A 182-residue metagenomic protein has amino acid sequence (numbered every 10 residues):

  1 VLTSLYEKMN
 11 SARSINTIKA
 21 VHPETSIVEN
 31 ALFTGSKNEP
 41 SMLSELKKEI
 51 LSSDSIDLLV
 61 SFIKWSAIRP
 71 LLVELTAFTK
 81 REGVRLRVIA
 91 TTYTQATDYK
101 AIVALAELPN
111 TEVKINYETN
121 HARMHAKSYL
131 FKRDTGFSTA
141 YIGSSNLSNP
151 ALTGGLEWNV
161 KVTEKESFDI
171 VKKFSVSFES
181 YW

Functional and structural regions predicted by a protein language model:
V1-W182: PLD/PLD-like phosphodiesterase catalytic module centered on the HKD motif
